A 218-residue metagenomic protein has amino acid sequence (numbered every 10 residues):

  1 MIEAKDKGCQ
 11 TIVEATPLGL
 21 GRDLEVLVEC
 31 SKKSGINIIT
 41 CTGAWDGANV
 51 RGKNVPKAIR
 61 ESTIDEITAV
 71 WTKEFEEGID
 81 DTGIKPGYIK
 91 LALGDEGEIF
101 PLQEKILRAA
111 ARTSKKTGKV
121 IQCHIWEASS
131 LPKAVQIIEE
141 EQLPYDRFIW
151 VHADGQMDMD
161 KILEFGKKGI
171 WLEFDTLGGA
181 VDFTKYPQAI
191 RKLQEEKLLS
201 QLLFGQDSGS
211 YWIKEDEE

Functional and structural regions predicted by a protein language model:
I2-D6, L27-G35, F75-I84, R112-K115 (+3 more regions): Acidic (Asp/Glu)-rich catalytic clusters
I2-E25: Glycine-rich, N-terminal phosphate-binding loop and its surrounding beta-alpha-beta segment
Q10, G87, S200: Short acidic/polar active-site loop segments enriched in Thr and Asp
P17-L18, G43-G47, G94, W126-A128 (+3 more regions): Active-site beta-loop-alpha junctions enriched in small/polar residues
L24, N49-G52, S130-I137, D158-G166 (+2 more regions): Histidine/acidic-residue-rich catalytic or RNA/ligand-binding cores of hydrolases and nuclease-related proteins
E29-K32, N37-V120, W171, T176-A180: Active-site gating/metal-coordination segments in enzymes
K116-T184: Active-site core of metal-dependent hydrolases
Q122, D175-T176, L199-E217: Short acidic/histidine-rich active-site segments
